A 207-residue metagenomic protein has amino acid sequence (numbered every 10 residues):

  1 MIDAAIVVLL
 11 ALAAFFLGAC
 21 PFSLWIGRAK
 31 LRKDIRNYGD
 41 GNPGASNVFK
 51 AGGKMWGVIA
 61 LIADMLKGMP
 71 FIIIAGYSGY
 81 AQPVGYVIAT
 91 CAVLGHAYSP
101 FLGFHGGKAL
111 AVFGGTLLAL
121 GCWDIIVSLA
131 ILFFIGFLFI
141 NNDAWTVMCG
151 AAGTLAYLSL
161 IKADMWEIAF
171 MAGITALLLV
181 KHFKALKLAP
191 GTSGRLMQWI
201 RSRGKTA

Functional and structural regions predicted by a protein language model:
M1-L10, P70-V87, L118-I125, L158-F170: Helix-coil boundary and interhelical linker segments in multi-pass alpha-helical membrane proteins
D3-L31: N-terminal signal-anchor transmembrane alpha helix
L24-G57, K187-A207: Cytosolic, membrane-interface loops and tails of multi-pass inner-membrane proteins
K33-G44, F101-V112, N142-G153: Short, non-helical or kinked segments that cap or interrupt transmembrane helices
F49-G52, A75-S78, G95, L110-I140 (+1 more regions): Interfacial segments of multi-pass membrane proteins
K50-A75: Multi-pass membrane catalytic core of lipid/isoprenoid biosynthesis enzymes
I125-S128, D143-A151, K162-I174: Loop-to-transmembrane alpha-helix initiation sites
I161, W166-A207: C-terminal membrane-associated helical module and adjoining short loops/tails
